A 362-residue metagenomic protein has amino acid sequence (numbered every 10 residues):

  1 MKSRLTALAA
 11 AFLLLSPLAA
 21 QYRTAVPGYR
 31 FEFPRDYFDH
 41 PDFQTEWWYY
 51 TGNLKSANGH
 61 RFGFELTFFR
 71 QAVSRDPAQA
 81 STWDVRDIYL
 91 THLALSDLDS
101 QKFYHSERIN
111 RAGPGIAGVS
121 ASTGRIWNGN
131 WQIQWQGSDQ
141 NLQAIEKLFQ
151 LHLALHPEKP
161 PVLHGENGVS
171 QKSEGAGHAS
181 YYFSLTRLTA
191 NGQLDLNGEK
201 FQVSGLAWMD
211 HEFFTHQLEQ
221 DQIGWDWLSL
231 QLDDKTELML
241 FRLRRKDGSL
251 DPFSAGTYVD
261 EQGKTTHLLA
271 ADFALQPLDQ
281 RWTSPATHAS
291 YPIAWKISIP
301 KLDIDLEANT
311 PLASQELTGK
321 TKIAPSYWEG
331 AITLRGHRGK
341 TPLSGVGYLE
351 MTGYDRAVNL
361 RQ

Functional and structural regions predicted by a protein language model:
M1-R4: Positively charged n-region of N-terminal signal peptides that target proteins for export
A7-S16: Bacterial N-terminal signal peptides
Q21-Q362: Structured soluble/peripheral alpha/beta segments that form catalytic or ligand/cofactor-binding pockets
